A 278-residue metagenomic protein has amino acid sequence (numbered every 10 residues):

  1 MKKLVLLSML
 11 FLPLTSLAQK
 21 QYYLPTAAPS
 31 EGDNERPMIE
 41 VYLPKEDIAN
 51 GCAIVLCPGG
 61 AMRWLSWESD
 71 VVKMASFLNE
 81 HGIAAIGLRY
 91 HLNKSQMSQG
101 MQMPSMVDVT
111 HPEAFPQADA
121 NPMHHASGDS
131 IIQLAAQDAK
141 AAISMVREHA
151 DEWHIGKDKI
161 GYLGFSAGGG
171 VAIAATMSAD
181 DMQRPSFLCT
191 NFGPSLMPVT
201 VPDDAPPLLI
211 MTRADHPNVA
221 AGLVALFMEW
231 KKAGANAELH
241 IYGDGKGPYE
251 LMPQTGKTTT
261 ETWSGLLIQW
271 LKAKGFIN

Functional and structural regions predicted by a protein language model:
M1-Q21: Bacterial Sec-dependent N-terminal signal peptides
T26-I54, G59-W153: Serine-hydrolase catalytic machinery in alpha/beta-hydrolase-like enzymes
P37, Y42, N236-N278: C-terminal catalytic histidine-bearing segment of alpha/beta-hydrolase fold enzymes
K45, G60, S166, A214-H216: Residue-level signal for short, function-critical loop segments
A53-C57, A85-R89, K159-G164, I173 (+3 more regions): Structural recognition of the beta-strand scaffold that forms the well-ordered cores of secreted hydrolase catalytic
M74-G82, L226-K231, L271: Hydrophobic alpha-helical packing residues
Q133-A205: Primarily recognizes the serine-hydrolase "nucleophile elbow" in alpha/beta-hydrolase and SGNH/GDSL folds
S186-G243: The feature captures the conserved acid-bearing segment of alpha/beta-hydrolase catalytic domains
